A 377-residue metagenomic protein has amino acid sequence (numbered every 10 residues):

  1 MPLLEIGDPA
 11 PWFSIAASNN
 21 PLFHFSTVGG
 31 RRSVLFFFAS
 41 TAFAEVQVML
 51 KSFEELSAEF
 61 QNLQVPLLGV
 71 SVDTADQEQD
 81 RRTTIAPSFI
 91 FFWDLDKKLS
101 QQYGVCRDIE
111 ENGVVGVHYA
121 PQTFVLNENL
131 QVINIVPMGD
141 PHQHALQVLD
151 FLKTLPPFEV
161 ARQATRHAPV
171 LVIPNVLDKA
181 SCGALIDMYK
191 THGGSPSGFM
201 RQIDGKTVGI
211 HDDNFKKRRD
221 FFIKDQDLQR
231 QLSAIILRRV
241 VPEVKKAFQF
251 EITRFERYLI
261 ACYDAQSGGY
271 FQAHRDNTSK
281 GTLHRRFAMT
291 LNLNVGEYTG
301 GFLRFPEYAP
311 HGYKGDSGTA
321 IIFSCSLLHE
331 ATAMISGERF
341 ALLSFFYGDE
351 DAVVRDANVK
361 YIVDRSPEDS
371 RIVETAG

Functional and structural regions predicted by a protein language model:
M1-P157: Chalcogenol-based redox active-site neighborhoods
I6-D8, G116-H118, T253, H284 (+1 more regions): Short solvent-exposed loop/turn micro-motifs enriched in small/polar/acidic residues
V70, F323-S324: Replace "coordinates the UDP/GDP/TDP-sugar" with "coordinates nucleotide-activated sugar donors
E128, L146-A320, S326-G377: Fe(II)/2-oxoglutarate oxygenase catalytic core
